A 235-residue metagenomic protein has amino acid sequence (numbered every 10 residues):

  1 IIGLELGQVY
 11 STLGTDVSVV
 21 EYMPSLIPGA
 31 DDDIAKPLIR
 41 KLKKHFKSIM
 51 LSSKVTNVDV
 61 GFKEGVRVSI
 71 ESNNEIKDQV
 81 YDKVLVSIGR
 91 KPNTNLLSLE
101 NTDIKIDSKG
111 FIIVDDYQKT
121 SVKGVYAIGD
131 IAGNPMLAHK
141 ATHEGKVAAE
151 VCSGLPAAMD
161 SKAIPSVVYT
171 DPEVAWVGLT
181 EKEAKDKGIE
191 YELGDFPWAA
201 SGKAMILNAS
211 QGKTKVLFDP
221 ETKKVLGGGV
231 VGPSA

Functional and structural regions predicted by a protein language model:
I2-E75, P135-T142, E150-E183: Rossmann-like dinucleotide-binding cores of NAD(P)H-dependent redox enzymes
L51-S53, S108, D195: Short loop/edge segments at beta-strand edges and connector loops that shape dinucleotide/nucleotide cofactor-binding
F62, L96, D103-K105, I206-G212: Short loop/turn motifs at secondary-structure junctions and domain boundaries
F62, S108, P220-T222: Short acidic-glycine loop/turn motifs at beta-strand connectors
D78-V151: FAD-site-proximal beta/loop scaffold in flavoenzymes
K105-D107, L155-A163, I189-G194: A short alpha-helix-loop-beta-strand transition element characteristic of N-terminal alpha/beta dinucleotide-binding
S153, T170-A235: Flexible, glycine-rich terminal cap/loop adjacent to redox cofactors in electron-transfer oxidoreductases
